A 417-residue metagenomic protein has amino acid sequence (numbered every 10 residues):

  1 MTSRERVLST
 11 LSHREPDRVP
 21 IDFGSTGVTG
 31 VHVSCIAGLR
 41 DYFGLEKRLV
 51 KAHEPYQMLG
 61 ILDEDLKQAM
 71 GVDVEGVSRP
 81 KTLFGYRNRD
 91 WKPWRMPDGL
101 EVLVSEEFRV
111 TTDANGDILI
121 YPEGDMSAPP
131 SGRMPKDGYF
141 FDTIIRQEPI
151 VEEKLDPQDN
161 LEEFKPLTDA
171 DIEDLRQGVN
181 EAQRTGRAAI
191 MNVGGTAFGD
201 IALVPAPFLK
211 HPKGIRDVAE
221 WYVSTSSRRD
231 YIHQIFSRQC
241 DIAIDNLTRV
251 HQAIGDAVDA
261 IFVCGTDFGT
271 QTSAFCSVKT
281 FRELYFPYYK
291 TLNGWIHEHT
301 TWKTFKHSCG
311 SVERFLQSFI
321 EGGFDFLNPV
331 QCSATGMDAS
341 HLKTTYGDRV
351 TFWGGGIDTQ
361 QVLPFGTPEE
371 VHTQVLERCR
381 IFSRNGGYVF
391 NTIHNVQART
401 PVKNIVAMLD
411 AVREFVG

Functional and structural regions predicted by a protein language model:
M1-R40, L45-A52, S131-G417: Active-site loop segments of alpha/beta catalytic cores
T2, G71, M96-G99: Residue-level detector of functionally special positions within alpha-helical transmembrane segments of multi-pass
E5, G76, K92-R95, V102-L103 (+2 more regions): Short secondary-structure boundary micro-motifs
I21, K67, E75, V110 (+3 more regions): Generic structural hydrophobic/aromatic packing signal, biased to beta-strands
C35-G85: Segments that shape or occlude catalytic/ligand-binding pockets
D65-A69, L100-V102, G178-R184: Short, charge-rich binding segments
G76-K92, V193-G199: Short, glycine/charge-rich beta-strand/loop segments that flank catalytic centers and engage negatively charged groups
L83-K154: A contiguous, low-structure linker/loop signature
